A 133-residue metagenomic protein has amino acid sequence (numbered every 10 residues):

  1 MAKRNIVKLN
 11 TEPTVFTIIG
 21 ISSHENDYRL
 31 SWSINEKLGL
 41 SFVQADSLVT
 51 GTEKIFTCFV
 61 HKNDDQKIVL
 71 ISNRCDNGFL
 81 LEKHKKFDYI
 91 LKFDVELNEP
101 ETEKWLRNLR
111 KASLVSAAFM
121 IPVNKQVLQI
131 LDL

Functional and structural regions predicted by a protein language model:
M1, T14, N35, F42 (+3 more regions): Short linear motifs embedded in intrinsically disordered, proline/glycine-rich low-complexity segments
M1-L9, S72-C75: Short N-terminal or domain-adjacent regulatory/targeting segments
I6, N26-S31, K37-V43, N73 (+2 more regions): Compact integral membrane and secretory-pathway proteins
I6-E12, G78-K83: Short boundary motifs at domain starts and secondary-structure transition points
V7-Y28: Terminal, regulation- and interaction-focused segments at domain boundaries
H24-N63: Short, well-structured hydrophobic secondary-structure segments
V60-R110: Amphipathic protein-protein interaction modules
P100-L133: Glycine-rich, aromatic-bearing surface loops/beta-hairpins
